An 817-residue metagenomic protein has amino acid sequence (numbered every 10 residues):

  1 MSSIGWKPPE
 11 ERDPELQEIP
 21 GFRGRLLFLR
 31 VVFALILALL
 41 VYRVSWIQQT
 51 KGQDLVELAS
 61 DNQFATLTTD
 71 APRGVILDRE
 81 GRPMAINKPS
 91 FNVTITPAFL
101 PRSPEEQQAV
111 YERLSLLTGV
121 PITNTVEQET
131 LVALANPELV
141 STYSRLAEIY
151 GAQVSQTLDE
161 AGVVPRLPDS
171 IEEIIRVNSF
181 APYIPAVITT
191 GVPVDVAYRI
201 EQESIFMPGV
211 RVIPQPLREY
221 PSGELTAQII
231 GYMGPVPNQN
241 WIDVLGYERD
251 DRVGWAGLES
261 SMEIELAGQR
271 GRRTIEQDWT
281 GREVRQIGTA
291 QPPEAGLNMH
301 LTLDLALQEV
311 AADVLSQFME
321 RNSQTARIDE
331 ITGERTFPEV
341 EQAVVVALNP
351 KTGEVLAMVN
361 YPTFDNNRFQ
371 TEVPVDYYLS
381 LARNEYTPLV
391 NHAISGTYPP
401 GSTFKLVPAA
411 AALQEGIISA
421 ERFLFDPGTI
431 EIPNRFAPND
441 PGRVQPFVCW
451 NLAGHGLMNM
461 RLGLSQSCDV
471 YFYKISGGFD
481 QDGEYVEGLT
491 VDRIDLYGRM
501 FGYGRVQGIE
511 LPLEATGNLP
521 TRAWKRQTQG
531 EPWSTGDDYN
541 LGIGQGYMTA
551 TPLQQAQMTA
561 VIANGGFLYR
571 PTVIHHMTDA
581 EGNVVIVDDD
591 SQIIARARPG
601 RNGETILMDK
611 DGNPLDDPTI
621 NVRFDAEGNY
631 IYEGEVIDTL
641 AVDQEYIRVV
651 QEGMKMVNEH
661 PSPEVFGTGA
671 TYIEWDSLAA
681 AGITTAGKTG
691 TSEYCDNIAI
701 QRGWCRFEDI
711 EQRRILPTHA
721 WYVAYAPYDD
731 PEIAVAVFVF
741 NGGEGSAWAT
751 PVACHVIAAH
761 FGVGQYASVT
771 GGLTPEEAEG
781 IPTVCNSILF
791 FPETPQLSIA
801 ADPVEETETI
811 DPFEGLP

Functional and structural regions predicted by a protein language model:
M1-P293, L305, S316-V344, P350 (+11 more regions): Membrane-proximal periplasmic segments of bacterial cell-envelope enzymes, especially penicillin-binding proteins
K7-E10, A85, F91, Q277-A290 (+9 more regions): Beta-lactam-recognizing serine transpeptidase/beta-lactamase-like catalytic domain environment
A98-L100, F740-G743: A generic structural motif
Q107, W255, D304, Q308 (+3 more regions): Short, charged, low-complexity patches
S115-G119, T578-G582, D729, G743 (+1 more regions): C-terminal, active-site-flanking charged/polar segments
M319, A563, H760-G764: Short, hydrophobic alpha-helical segments
A326-G333, F423-D426, H576-M577, S768-L773: Short, glycine/acidic-rich hinge or "gate" loops at secondary-structure transitions that mediate conformational
